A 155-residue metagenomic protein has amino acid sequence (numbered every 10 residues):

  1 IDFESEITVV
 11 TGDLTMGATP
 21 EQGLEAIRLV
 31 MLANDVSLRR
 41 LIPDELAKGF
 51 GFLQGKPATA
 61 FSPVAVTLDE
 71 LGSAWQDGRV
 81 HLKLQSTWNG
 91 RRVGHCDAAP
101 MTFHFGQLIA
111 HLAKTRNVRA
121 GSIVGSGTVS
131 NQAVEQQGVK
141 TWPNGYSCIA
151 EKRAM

Functional and structural regions predicted by a protein language model:
I1-H111, V139-K140, N144, I149: Glycine-enriched loop-and-adjacent helix/strand subsegments that border the catalytic/binding cleft of enzyme cores
R119-M155: Active-site pocket scaffolds in enzymes
